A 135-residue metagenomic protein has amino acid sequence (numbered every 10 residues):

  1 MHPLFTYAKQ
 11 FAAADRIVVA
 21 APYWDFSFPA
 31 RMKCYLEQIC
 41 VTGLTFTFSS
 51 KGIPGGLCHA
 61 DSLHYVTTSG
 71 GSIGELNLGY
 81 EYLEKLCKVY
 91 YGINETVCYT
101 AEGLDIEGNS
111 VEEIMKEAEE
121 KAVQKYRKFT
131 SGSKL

Functional and structural regions predicted by a protein language model:
H2-Y80: Helix-loop-strand module that forms the ligand-binding subsite of alpha/beta enzymes
G74-N77, E81-L135: Glycine-rich phosphate/pyrophosphate-binding loop and the adjoining helix
